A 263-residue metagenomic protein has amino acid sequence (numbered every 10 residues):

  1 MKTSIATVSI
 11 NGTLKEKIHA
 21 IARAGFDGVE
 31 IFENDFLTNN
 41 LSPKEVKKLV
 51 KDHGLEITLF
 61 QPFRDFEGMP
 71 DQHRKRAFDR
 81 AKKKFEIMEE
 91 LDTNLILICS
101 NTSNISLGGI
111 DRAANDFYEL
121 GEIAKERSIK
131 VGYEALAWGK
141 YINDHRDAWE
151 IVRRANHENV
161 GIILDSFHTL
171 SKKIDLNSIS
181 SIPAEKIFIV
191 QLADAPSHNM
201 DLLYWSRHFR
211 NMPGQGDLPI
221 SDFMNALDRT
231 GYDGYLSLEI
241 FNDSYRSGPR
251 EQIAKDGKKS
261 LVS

Functional and structural regions predicted by a protein language model:
M1-S4, N11-A24, K51, D92 (+2 more regions): Histidine-acidic metal/acid-base catalytic patches
T7-K15, I31-P43, D65-K75, S103-G108 (+4 more regions): Acidic-and-aromatic substrate-binding clefts and catalytic sites of carbohydrate-active enzymes
K15, D52, E67-I162: Active-site acidic/histidine proton-transfer and metal-coordination neighborhood in alpha/beta enzyme cores
A24-E33, L59-D65, S100: Short, conserved active-site loops that position catalytic residues or coordinate cofactors/metal ions across diverse
D27-G28, E56, N94, K130 (+1 more regions): Residue-level detector of anion-binding/catalytic polar loops
E30, L59-Q61, L97, G132 (+2 more regions): Conserved beta-strand positions in the central sheet of alpha/beta enzyme cores
T38-I57, I129, P213: Short acidic, glycine/proline-enriched helix-loop-strand junctions
S42-H53, D116-A124, S178, D222-A226: Catalytic-core regions built around general acid/base machinery
